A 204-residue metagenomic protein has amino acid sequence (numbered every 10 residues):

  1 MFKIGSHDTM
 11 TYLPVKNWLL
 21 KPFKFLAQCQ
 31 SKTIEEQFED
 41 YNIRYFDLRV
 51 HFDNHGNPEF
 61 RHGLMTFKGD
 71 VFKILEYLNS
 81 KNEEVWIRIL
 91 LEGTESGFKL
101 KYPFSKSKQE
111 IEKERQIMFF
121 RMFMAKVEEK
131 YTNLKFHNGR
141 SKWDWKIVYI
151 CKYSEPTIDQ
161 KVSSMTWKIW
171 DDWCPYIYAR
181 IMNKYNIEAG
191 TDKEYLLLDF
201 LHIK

Functional and structural regions predicted by a protein language model:
M1-R44, F52-S80, E84-W86, E95-G97 (+2 more regions): Long, acidic (Asp/Glu-rich), low-complexity accessory segments flanking structured domains
R49: Conserved, mostly hydrophobic/aromatic
N82-E84, S105-W145: Structural alpha-beta junctions
L91-E95, G139-K142: Short beta-alpha junction loops
